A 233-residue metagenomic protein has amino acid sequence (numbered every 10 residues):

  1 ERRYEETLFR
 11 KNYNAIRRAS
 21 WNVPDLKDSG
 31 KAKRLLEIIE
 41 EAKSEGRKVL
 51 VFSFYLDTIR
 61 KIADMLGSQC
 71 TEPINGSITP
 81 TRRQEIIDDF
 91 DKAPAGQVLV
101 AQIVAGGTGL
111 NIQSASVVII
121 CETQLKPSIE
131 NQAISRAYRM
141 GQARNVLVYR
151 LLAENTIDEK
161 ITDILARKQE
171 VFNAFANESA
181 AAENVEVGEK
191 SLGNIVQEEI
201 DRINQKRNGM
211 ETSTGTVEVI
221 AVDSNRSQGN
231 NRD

Functional and structural regions predicted by a protein language model:
E1-R47, L56, K168-S191, V196 (+1 more regions): Interdomain linker/hinge connecting the two RecA-like lobes of the SF2 helicase core
W21-V23, Y55-T58, I78-T79, A105-G106 (+3 more regions): Short, solvent-exposed loop/turn segments at secondary-structure junctions
K33, R60, D64, Q84 (+4 more regions): Alpha-helical elements of the RecA-like P-loop NTPase motor core of helicases
L50-F52, S68-G106: Conserved helicase ATPase core of P-loop NTP-dependent helicases/translocases
I59-A63, V98-E122, K126-A143: SF2 helicase motor core recognition
L125-I134, Y138-V217: A conserved SF2-helicase RecA2
E211-D233: Non-catalytic terminal extensions of ATP-dependent helicases
